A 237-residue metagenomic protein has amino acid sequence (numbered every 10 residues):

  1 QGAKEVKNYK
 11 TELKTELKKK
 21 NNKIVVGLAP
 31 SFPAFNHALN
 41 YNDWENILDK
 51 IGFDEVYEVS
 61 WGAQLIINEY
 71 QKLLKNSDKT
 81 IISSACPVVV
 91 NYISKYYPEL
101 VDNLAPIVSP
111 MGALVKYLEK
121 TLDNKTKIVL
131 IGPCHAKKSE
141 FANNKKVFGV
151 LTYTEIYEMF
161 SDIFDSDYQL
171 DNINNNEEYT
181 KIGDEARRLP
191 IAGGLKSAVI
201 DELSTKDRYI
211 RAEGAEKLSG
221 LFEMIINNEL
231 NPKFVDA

Functional and structural regions predicted by a protein language model:
Q1-G2: Cysteine-centered iron-sulfur cluster-binding motifs in ferredoxin-type domains/subunits of redox enzymes
K7-A237: Iron-sulfur-associated redox domains of electron-transfer enzymes in respiratory and anaerobic energy metabolism
